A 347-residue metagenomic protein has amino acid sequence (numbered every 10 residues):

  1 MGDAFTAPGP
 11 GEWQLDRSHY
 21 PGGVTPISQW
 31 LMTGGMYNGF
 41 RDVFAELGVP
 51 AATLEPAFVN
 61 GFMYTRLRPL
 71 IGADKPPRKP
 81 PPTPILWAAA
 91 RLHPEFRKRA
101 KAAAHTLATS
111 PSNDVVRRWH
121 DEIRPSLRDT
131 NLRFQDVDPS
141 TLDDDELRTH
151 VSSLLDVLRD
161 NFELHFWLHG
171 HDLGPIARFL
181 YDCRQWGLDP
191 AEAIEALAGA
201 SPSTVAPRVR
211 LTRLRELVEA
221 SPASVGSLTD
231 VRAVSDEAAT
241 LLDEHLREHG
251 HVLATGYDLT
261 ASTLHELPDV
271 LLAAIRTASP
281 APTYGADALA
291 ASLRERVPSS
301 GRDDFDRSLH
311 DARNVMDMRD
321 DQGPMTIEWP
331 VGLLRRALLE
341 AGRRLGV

Functional and structural regions predicted by a protein language model:
M1-E295, R302-R307: Conserved divalent-metal-coordinating catalytic cores that perform phosphate/pyrophosphate/nucleotidyl transfer
S112, P282, V297, G301 (+2 more regions): Generic alpha-helical structural element
R307-V347: Extended, domain-scale alpha-helical bundle/helix-rich regions
